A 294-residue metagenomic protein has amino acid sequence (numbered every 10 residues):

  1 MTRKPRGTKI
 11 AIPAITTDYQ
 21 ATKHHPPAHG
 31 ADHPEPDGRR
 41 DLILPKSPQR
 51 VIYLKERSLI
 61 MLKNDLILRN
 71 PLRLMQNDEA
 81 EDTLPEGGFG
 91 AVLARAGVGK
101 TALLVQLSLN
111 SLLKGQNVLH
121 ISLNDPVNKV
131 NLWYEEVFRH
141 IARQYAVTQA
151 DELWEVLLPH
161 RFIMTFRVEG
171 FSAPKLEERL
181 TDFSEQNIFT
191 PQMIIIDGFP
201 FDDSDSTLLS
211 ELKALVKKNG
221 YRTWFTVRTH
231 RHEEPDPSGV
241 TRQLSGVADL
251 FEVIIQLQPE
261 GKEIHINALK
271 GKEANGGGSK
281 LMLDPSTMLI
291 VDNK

Functional and structural regions predicted by a protein language model:
L68-T83: Pre-Walker A adenine-sensing motif
P85-G90: Pre-Walker A (Motif I) flank of P-loop NTPase domains
R95: P-loop (Walker A) phosphate-binding loop of NTP-binding proteins
G99: Conserved glycine(s) of the Walker
A102-V168: Conserved P-loop
R161-N219: Phosphate-binding/switch loop-helix module in NTP-utilizing enzymes
I195-D197, Y221-R231: Structural recognition of the conserved hydrophobic beta-strand(s) that form the central parallel beta-sheet of P-loop
R228-K294: Phosphate-binding/switch region of NTP-binding enzymes
